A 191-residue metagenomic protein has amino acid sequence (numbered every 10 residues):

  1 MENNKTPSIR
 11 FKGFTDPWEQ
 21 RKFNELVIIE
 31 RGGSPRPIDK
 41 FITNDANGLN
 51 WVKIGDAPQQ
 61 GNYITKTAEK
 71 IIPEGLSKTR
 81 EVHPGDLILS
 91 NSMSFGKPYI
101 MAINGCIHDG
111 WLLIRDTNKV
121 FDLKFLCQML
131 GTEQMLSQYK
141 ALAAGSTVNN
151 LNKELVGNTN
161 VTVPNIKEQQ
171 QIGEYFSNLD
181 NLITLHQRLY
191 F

Functional and structural regions predicted by a protein language model:
M1-D16, Q187-F191: Short amphipathic coiled-coil heptad-repeat segments
N3-P7, N91, C106-L112, A144-K167: A short glycine-rich beta-alpha junction/loop motif
P7, Q170-L182, H186: Extracellular/lumenal glycan-associated surfaces
R10-S34: Non-catalytic DNA-recognition/assembly elements of restriction-modification systems
D16, A144, N165-E168, L179-N181: Loop/turn elements at beta-strand to alpha-helix junctions within RNA-recognition modules
R21, I64-T67, L185-F191: Short, tandemly repeated low-complexity microdomains enriched for cysteine and small residues
N24-V27, I38-P73: DNA target-recognition patches
K53-G55, N62-E133: A short beta-sheet element
